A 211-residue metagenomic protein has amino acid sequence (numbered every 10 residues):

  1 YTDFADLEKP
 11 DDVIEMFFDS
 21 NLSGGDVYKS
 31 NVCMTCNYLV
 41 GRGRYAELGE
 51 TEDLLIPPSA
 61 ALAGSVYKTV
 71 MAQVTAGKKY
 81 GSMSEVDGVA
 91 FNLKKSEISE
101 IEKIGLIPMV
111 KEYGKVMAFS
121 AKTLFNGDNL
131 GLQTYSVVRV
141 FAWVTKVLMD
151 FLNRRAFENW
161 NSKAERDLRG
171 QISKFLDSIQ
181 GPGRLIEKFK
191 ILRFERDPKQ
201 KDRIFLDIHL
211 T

Functional and structural regions predicted by a protein language model:
Y1-A164, F175-K199, D207: A glycine- and small-residue-enriched flexible loop/hinge signal that marks low-structured segments
I204-L210: A short beta-strand motif that forms the metal-chelation/ATP-contact edge of phosphoryl-transfer active sites
